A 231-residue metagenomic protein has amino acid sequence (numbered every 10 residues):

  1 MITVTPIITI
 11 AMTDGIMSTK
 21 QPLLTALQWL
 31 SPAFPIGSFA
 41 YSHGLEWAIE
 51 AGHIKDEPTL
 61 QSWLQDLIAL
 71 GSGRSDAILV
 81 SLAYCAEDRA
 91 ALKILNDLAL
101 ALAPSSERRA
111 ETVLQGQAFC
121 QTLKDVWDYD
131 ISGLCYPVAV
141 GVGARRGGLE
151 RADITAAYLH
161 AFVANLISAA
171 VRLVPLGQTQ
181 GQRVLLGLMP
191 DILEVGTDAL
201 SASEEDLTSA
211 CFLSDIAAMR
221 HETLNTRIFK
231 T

Functional and structural regions predicted by a protein language model:
M1-T231: Metal- and O2-centered redox machinery and metal/ROS homeostasis
